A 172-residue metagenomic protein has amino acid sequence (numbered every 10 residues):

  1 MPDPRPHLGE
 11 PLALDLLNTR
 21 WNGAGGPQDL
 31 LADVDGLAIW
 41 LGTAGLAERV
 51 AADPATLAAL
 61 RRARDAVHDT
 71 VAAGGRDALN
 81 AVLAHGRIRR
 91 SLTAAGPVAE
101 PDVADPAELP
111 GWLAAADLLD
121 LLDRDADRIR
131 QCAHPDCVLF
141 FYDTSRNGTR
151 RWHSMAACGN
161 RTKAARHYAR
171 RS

Functional and structural regions predicted by a protein language model:
M1-Q131, P135-L139: Short helix-coil boundary/hinge micro-motifs
L113-A114, L119-S172: BZIP DNA-binding basic region
